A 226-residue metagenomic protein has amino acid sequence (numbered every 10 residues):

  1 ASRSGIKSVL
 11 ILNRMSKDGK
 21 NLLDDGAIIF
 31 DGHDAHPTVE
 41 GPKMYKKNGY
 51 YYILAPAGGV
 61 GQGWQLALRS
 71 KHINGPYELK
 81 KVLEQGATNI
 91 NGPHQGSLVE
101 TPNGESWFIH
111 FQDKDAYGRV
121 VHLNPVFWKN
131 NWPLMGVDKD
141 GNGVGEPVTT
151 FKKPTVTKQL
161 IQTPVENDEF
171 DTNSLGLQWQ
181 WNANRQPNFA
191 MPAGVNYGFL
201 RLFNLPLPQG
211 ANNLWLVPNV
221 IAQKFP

Functional and structural regions predicted by a protein language model:
A1-P226: Carbohydrate-active catalytic/glycan-binding domains of CAZyme proteins, especially the secreted or lumenal ectodomains
